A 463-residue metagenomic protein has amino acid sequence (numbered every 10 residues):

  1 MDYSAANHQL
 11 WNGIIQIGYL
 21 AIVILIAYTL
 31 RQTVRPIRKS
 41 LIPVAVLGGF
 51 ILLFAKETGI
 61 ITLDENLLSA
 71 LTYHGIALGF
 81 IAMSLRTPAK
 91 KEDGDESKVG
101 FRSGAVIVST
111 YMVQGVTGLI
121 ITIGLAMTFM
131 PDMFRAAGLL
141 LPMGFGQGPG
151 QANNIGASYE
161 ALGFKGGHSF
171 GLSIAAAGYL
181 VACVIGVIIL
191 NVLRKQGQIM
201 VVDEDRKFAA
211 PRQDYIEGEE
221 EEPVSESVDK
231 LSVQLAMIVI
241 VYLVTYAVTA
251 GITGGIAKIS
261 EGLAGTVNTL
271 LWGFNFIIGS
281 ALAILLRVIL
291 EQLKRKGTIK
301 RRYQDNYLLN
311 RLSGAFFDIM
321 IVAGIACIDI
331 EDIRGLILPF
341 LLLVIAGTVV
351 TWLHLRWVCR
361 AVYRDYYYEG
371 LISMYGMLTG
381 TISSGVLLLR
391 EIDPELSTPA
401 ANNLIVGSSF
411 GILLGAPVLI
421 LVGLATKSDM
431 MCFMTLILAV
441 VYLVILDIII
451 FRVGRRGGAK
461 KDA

Functional and structural regions predicted by a protein language model:
M1-I14, A21, L193-S232, A257-T266 (+2 more regions): Intrinsically disordered, low-complexity non-transmembrane regions of multi-pass membrane transporters
H8-I22, N66-F80, A137, L141-P142 (+6 more regions): Structural signature of hydrophobic alpha-helical transmembrane segments
L30-A45, I61-N66, G124, Y246-G297 (+2 more regions): Flexible hinge motifs at transmembrane-helix junctions and intramembrane kinks/re-entrant loops in multi-pass membrane
K39, T87-F101, A126-R135, A157-S169 (+4 more regions): Juxtamembrane helix-boundary/capping and inter-helix hinge elements in multi-pass membrane proteins
G49-A55, S69-K98, A281-Q292, N310-R334: Hydrophobic transmembrane alpha-helices of secondary-active transporters and Na+-translocating membrane complexes
A89-I120, I174, I238, Y303 (+3 more regions): Entry/N-cap segments of selected transmembrane alpha helices and their immediately preceding amphipathic helices
S109, I121, P131-G166, I189 (+2 more regions): Alpha-helical membrane segments and immediately flanking helix-loop junctions that form or couple to the substrate/ion
M320-D332, F340, V344-G454: C-terminal transmembrane helix pair
